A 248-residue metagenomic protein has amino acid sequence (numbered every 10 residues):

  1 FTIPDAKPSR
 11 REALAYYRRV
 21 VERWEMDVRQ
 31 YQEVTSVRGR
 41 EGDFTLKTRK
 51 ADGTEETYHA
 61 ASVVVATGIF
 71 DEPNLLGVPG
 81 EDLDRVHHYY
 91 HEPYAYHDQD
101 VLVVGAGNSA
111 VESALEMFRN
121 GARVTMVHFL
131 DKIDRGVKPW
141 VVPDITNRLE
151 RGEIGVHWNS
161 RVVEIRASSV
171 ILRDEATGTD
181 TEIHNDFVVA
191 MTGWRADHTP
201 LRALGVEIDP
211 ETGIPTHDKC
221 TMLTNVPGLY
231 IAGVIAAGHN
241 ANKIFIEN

Functional and structural regions predicted by a protein language model:
F1-A15, E153: Glycine-rich active-site loop/strand segments that organize a redox cofactor
A15, R23-A60, R119-T212: A Rossmann-like FAD-binding core segment of flavoenzymes
E81-H97, W194-I244: FAD-site-proximal beta/loop scaffold in flavoenzymes
D100, A122-M126, G228: Residues at the starts of beta-strands that form the adenosine-phosphate
V104-G107: Glycine-rich Rossmann-fold phosphate-binding loop(s) that bind the pyrophosphate of adenine dinucleotide cofactors
A110: N-terminal Rossmann-fold NAD(P) dinucleotide-binding loop
S113-M117: Aromatic pocket-lining residues of Rossmann-like dinucleotide-binding sites
I246-N248: An active-site-proximal "capping" alpha-helix that borders the catalytic cofactor pocket
